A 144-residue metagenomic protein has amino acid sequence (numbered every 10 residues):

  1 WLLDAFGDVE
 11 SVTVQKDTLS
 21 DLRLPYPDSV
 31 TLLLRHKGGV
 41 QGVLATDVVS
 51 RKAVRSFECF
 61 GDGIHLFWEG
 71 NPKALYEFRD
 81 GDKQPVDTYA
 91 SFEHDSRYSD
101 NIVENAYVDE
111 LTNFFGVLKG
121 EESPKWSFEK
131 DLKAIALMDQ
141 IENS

Functional and structural regions predicted by a protein language model:
W1, Q84, E110-N113: Hydrophobic alpha-helical segments typical of transmembrane helices and their membrane-interface/capping positions
W1-Q41, T46-K52, E58, E129-L132: Rossmann-like dinucleotide-binding domain that binds NAD(P)(H)
K37, T112-S144: C-terminal helix-rich "cap/oligomerization" subdomain common to oxidoreductases
K37-Q41, G63, G81-D82: Glycine-centered tight beta-turn/hairpin loop motif at sheet-sheet or coil-to-beta transitions
F57, K73-S91: Short polybasic amphipathic segments
I64-E69: Broad, structure-driven detector of short, well-ordered beta-strand segments within folded domains
D87, S91-I102: C-terminal "lid/loop" region of Rossmann-like NAD(P)-dependent oxidoreductases
Y98-T112, W126: Active-site loop of classical SDR/Rossmann-like NAD(P)-dependent oxidoreductases, centered on the catalytic Tyr-X3-Lys
